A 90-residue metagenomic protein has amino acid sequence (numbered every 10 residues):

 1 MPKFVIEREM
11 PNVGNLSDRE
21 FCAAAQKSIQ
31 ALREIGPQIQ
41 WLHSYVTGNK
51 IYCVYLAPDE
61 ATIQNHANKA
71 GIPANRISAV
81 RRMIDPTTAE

Functional and structural regions predicted by a protein language model:
M1-R33, Q40, K50, R82-E90: Short S/T/G/P-rich N-terminal loop/turn motif that feeds into the first structured element of a domain
P11, C53, A67: Short, flexible active-site loop motifs that bind/organize anionic cofactors or intermediates
P37-H43, R76: A short linear hydrophobic-aromatic micro-motif
W41-Y55, A61-I63: Amphipathic, hydrophobic secondary-structure cores in small proteins
L56-M83: An amphipathic, aromatic/His-enriched active-site/gating alpha helix that lines ligand/cofactor pockets
